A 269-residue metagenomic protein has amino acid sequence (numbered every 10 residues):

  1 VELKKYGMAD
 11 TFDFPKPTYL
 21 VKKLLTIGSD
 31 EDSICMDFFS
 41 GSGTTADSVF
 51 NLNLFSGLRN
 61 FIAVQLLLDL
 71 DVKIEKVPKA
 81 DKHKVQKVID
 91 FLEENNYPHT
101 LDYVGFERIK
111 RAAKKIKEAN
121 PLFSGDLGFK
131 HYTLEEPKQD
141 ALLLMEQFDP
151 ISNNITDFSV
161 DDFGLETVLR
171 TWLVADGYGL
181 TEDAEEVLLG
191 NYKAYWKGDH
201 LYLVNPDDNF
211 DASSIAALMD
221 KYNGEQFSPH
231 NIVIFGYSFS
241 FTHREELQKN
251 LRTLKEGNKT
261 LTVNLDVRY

Functional and structural regions predicted by a protein language model:
V1, T18-I34, L52-Y269: Accessory, often C-terminal, charged low-complexity segments
V1-K16: Active-site-adjacent "gating/activation" loops or surface patches in catalytic cores
D10-D13, I34-F38, E94: Alpha-helix N-cap/helix-initiation motif
S33-L52: A phosphate-binding catalytic loop at a beta-strand-loop-alpha-helix junction that coordinates phosphoryl groups
